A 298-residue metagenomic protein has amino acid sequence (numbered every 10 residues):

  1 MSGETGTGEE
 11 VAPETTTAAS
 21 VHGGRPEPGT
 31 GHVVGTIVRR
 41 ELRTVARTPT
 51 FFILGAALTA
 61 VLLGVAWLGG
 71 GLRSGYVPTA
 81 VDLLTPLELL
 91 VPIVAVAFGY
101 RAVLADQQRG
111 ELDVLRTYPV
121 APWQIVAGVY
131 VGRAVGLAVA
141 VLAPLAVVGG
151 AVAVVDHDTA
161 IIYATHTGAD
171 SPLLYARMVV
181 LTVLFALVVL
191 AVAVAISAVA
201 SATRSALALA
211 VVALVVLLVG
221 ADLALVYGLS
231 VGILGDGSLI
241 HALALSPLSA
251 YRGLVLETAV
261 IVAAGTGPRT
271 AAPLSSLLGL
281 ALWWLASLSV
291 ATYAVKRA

Functional and structural regions predicted by a protein language model:
M1-G64, G99, L104-A134, W284-S287 (+1 more regions): Haloarchaeal acidic low-complexity proteome signature biased toward cell-envelope/secretome components but also
G24-R39, V77-L84, V120-A127, V152-A160 (+1 more regions): Hydrophobic alpha-helical transmembrane segments
V65-W67, R73-E88, R133-A198: Secretory targeting signals
L72, L207, V215-V290: Terminal transmembrane helical anchor/hairpin motif
L83-A105: Long, hydrophobic alpha-helical segments
V96, A102, F185-T203, L278-A298: Transmembrane alpha-helical segments in integral membrane proteins
Y100, A143, V147-A151, V155 (+8 more regions): Alpha-helical membrane-inserting segments
V180-G220, A224-G228: A structural motif at transmembrane helix-loop-helix junctions in multipass membrane proteins
